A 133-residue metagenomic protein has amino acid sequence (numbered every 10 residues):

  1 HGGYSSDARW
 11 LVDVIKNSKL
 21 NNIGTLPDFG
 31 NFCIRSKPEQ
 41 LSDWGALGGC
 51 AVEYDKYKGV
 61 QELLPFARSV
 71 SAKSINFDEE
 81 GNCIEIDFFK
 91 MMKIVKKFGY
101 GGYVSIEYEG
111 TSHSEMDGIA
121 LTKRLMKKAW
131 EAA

Functional and structural regions predicted by a protein language model:
H1-G2: Short, well-ordered beta-to-alpha junction loops that form the rim of enzyme active sites and present histidine/acidic
D7-A133: Histidine-acidic metal/acid-base catalytic patches
